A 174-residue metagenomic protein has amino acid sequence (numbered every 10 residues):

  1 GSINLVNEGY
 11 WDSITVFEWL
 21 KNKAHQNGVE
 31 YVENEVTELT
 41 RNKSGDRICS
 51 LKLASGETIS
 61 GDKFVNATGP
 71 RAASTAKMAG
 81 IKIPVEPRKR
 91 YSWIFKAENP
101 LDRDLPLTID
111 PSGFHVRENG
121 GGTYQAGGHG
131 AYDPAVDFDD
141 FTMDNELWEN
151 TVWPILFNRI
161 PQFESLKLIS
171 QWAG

Functional and structural regions predicted by a protein language model:
G1, R88-S92, P111-G113: Short hydrophobic/aromatic beta-strand or adjacent loop that forms the aromatic wall/cage of a ligand/substrate-binding
S2-S55, I59-K63: Helical element adjacent to the flavin cofactor pocket in flavoenzyme catalytic cores
I14, G69-P70, F141: Alpha-helix N-cap/helix-start capping motif
V16-F17, G45, A72, E149-W153: A general structural signal for well-ordered alpha-helical segments in protein cores
W19, Q26, A67, S74 (+2 more regions): Alpha-helical scaffold segments in soluble metabolic enzymes
S50, S92-I94, H115: Conserved hydrophobic/aromatic beta-strand scaffold that supports enzyme active sites
S55-D104: Central helical "cap/lid" subdomain
K82-P84, A97-G174: Active-site lid/adjacent beta-loop-alpha segment flanking the redox-cofactor pocket in flavoenzymes
